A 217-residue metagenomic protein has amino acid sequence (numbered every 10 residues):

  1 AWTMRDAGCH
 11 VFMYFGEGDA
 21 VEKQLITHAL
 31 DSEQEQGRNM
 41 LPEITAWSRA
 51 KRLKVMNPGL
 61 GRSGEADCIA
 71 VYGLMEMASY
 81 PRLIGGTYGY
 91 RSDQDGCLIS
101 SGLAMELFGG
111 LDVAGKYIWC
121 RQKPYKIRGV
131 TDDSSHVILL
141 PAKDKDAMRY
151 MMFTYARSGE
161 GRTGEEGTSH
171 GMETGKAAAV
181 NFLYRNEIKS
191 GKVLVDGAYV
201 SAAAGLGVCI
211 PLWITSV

Functional and structural regions predicted by a protein language model:
W2-K54: Membrane-proximal extracellular/periplasmic loop immediately following the first transmembrane helix
R5-C9, R121-V208, L212: Small-residue transmembrane helix packing/gating motifs
H10-Y14, E43-A50, E65-A70, L98 (+3 more regions): Ordered hydrophobic segments in well-structured contexts
I26-G37, L103, L107, S169 (+1 more regions): Hydrophobic, Leu/Ile/Phe/Ala-enriched alpha-helical segments that form helix-helix packing faces
K51-P58, K116-C120: Short acidic-hydrophobic surface loop/beta-edge motif
R62-Y72, L83-K143: Hydrophobic secondary-structure segments that place a key small or acidic residue at a functional site
E76-P81: Cytochrome P450 core scaffold surrounding the K-helix E-X-X-R motif and the conserved "meander" helix-loop region
W213-V217: Juxtamembrane interface at the cytosolic side of transmembrane helices
